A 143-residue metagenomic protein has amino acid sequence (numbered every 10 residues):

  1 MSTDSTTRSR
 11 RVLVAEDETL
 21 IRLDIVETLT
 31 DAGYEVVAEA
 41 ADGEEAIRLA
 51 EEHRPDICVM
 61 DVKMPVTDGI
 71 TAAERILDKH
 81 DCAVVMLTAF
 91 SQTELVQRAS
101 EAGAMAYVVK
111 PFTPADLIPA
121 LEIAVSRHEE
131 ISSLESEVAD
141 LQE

Functional and structural regions predicted by a protein language model:
M1-L13: Non-catalytic signal-transmission and effector/linker regions of two-component phosphorelay proteins
R10, E18-A38, E52: Two-component/phosphorelay signaling modules centered on CheY-like receiver
D42-E45, V66-T71: Acidic catalytic/metal-coordinating carboxylates
R48, I70-D81: Short amphipathic alpha-helix used as the core "switch/output" element in two-component signaling
H53-V59: Active-site beta3 strand of CheY-like receiver
P65-V66, T88, Q92: The feature encodes the CheY-like receiver
E94, F112-E122, E129: C-terminal output helix
